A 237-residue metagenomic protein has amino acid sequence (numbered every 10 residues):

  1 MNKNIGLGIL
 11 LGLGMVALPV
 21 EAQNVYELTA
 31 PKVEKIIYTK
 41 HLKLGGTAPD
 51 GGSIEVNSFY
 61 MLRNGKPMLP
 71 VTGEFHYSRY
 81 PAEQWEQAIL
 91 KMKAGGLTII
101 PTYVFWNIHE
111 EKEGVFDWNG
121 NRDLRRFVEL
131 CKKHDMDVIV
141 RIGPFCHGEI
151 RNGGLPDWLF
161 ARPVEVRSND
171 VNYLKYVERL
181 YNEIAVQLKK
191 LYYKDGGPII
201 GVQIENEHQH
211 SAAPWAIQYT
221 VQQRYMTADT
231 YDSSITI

Functional and structural regions predicted by a protein language model:
M1-I9: Bacterial N-terminal signal peptides that target proteins for export
G8-A17: Bacterial N-terminal signal peptides
L18-A22: Sec/Tat signal peptide C-region and signal peptidase I cleavage site
Q23-I99, E129: N-terminal carbohydrate-binding accessory modules
E34-Y38, Q84-A88, G120-F127, Y173 (+3 more regions): Stable alpha-helical elements in mature extracytoplasmic
P70-P81, F105-D123, F160-R179, E205-P214: The substrate-binding groove and active-site-proximal loops of carbohydrate-active enzymes, especially glycoside
W85-N152, D157: Aromatic-lined substrate-binding rim segments of carbohydrate-active enzymes
E129, K133-I237: Active-site region of glycoside hydrolase catalytic domains
